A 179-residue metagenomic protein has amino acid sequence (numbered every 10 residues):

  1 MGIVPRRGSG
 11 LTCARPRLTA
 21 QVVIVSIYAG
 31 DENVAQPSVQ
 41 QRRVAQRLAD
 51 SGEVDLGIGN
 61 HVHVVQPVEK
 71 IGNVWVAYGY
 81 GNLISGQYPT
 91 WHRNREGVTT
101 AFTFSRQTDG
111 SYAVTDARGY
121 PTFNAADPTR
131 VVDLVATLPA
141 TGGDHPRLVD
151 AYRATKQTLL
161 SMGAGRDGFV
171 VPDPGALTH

Functional and structural regions predicted by a protein language model:
M1-R7, G30-V34, G86-N94, A140-G142: Acidic/histidine-rich helix-loop elements that form or flank divalent-metal/phosphate-binding sites at the catalytic
M1-V25: Binuclear metal-dependent hydrolase catalytic cores centered on His/Asp/Glu-rich metal-binding motifs
G10-C13, S26, Q41-Q46, V65 (+4 more regions): Extracytoplasmic/secreted envelope proteins and their assembly/folding machinery, especially bacterial periplasmic
I24, Y78, F102: Conserved, mostly hydrophobic/aromatic
Y28-E32, H63, G81-L83, T122: Active-site beta-loop-alpha junctions enriched in small/polar residues
V39-V98: Conserved beta-sheet core of the metallophosphoesterase superfamily
H92-H179: A short C-terminal boundary segment appended to hydrolase-like catalytic domains
